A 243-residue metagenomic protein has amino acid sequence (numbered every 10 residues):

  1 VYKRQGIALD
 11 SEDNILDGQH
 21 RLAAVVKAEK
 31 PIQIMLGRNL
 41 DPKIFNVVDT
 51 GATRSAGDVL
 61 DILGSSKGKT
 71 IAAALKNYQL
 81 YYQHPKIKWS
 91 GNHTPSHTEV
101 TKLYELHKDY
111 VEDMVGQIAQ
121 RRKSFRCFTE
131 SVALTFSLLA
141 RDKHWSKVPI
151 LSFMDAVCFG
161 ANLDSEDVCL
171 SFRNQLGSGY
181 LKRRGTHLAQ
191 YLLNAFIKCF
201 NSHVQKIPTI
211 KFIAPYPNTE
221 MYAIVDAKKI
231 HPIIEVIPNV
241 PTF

Functional and structural regions predicted by a protein language model:
K3-P42: Short alpha-helix boundary/capping and kink motifs at helix termini
K27-F243: Solvent-exposed functional surfaces
